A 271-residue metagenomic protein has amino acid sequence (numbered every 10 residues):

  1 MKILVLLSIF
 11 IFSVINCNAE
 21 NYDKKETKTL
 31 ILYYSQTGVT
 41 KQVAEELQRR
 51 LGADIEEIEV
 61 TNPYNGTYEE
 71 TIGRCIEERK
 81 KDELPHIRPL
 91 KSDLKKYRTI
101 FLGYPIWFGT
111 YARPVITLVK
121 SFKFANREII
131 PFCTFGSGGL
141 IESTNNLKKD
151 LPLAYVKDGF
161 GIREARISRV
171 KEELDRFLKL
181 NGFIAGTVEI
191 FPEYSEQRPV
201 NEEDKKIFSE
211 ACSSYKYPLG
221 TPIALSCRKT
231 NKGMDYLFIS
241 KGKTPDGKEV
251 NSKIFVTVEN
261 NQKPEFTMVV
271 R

Functional and structural regions predicted by a protein language model:
M1-V5: Positively charged n-region of N-terminal signal peptides that target proteins for export
I9-S13, C17-L30, Y34-E45, R49-V60 (+3 more regions): FMN-binding flavodoxin-like domain, especially the glycine-rich phosphate-binding loop
V39-Q42, P63-G66, G247: Short, solvent-exposed loop/turn elements at domain surfaces
I58-E70: Short connector loops at secondary-structure junctions
N65-Y68, I167-E172, M234: Short, solvent-exposed polar/charged micro-motifs at secondary-structure junctions
L180-R271: N- and C-terminal low-complexity/disordered segments
